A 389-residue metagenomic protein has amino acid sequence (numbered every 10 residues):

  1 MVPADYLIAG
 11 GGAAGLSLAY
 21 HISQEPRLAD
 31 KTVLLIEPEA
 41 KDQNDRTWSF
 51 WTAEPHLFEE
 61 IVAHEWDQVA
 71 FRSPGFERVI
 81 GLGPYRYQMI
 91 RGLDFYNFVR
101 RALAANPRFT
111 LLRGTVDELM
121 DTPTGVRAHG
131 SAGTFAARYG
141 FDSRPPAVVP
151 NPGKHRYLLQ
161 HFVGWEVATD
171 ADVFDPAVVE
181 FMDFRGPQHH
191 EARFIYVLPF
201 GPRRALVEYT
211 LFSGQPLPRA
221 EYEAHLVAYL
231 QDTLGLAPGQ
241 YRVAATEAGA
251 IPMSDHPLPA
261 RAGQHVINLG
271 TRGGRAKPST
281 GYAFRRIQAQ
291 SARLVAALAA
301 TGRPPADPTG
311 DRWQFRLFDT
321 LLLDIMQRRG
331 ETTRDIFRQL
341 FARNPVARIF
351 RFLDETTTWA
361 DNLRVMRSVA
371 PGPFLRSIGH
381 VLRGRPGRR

Functional and structural regions predicted by a protein language model:
M1-A14, L34: Beta1/beta-strand and adjacent pyrophosphate-binding region of the FAD-binding site in flavoprotein oxidoreductases
S17, H21-F76, D94, V163: N-terminal FAD cofactor-binding segment of flavoenzymes
H21, E25, A105-Y241, S254-P257: Predominantly flavin-linked oxidoreductase catalytic cores and closely associated redox partners
T52-G114, E118-G125: A conserved beta-strand/loop capping segment in the N-terminal third of enzymes that catalyze redox or closely related
H189-A192, G249-N268, L323-E331, R338-A342: FAD-binding beta-loop-beta segment adjacent to the flavin cofactor pocket
V197, P202-R203, R261-S279: Short FAD-binding loop at a beta-strand-to-alpha-helix junction that anchors the flavin cofactor in diverse
Q215-E247, I267, Q288-G310: Flavin-binding catalytic cores
R285-R389: Long, low-complexity C-terminal extensions of enzymes
